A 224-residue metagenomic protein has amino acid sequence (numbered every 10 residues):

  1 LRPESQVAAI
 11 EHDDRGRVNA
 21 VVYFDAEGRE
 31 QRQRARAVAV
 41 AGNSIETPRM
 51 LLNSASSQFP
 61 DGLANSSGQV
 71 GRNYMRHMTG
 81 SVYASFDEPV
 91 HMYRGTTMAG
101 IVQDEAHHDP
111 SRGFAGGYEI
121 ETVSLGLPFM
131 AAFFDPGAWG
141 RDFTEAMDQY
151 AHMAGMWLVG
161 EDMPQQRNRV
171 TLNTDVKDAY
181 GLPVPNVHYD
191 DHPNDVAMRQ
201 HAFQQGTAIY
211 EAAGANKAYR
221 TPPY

Functional and structural regions predicted by a protein language model:
L1, H12-R15, G62, G206: A cross-kingdom feature strongest in bacterial/archaeal respiratory oxidoreductases
L1-V7: A conserved beta-strand/loop element that lines the FAD pocket in flavoprotein oxidoreductases
I10, V21-R94: Glycine-rich loop(s) and the adjacent beta-strand/alpha-helix scaffold that form part
G16, G28-E30, G181: Detector for glycine-centered tight turns/loop "hinges" at secondary-structure junctions
G16-V22, M153: Short, hydrophobic/aromatic-rich segments at coil-to-beta transitions
P48-L52, F203, T207-E211: Non-transmembrane alpha-helical segments in soluble domains of secreted/periplasmic/extracellular proteins
S67-Q200, Q204, A208: FAD cofactor-binding and catalytic pocket of flavoenzymes
A213-Y224: Flavin (FAD/FMN) cofactor-binding core of flavoprotein oxidoreductases
